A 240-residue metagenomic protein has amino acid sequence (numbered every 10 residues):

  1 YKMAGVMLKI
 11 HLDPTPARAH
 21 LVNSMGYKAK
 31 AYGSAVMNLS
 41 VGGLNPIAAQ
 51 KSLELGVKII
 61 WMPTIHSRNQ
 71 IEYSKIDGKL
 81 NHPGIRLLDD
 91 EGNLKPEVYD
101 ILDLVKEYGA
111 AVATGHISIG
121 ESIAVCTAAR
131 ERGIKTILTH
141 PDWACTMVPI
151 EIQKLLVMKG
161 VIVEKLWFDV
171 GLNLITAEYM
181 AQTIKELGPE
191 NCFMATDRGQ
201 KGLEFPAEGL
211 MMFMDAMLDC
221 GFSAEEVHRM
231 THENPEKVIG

Functional and structural regions predicted by a protein language model:
Y1-A17, K28-N38, V57-I65, A110-A113 (+2 more regions): Divalent metal-dependent hydrolysis catalytic cores, especially in the metallo-beta-lactamase
I10-L12, I65-H66, I117, P141-W143 (+1 more regions): Active-site metal-binding loops of divalent metal-dependent hydrolases
P16-H20, Y73, A124-T127, M147-Q153 (+3 more regions): Histidine/acidic-residue-rich catalytic or RNA/ligand-binding cores of hydrolases and nuclease-related proteins
R18-K28, Q50-G56, D103-L104, C126-E131 (+2 more regions): Acidic (Asp/Glu)-rich catalytic clusters
L39-L138: Extended substrate/RNA-proximal surfaces in nucleic-acid metabolism proteins
D103, Y108-I175, F193: Catalytic pocket-lining loop regions of alpha/beta-barrel enzymes, especially the amidohydrolase/enolase/GH5 lineages
L166, P189-P206: Short acidic/histidine-rich active-site segments
L210-G240: Mid-to-C-terminal alpha-helical segments outside catalytic/metal-binding sites
